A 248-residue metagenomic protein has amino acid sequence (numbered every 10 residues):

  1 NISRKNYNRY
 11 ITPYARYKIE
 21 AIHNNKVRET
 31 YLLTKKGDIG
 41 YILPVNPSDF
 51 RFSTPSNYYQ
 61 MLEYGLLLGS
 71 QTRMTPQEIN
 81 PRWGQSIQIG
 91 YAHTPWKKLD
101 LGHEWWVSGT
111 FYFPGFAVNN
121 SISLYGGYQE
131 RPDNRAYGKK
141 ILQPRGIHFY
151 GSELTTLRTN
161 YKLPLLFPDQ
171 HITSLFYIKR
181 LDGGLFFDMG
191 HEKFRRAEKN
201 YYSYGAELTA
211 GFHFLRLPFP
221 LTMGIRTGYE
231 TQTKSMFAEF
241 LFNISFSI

Functional and structural regions predicted by a protein language model:
N1, K36-I39, L43-L181, K193: C-terminal outer-membrane beta-barrel translocator/porin domains of Gram-negative envelope proteins and their
N1-L33, G37: Outer-membrane beta-barrel channel domains
N6-N8, E20-N24, Q71, P114-V118 (+4 more regions): Outer-membrane beta-barrel channels and translocator barrels
Y17-A21, L68-T72, H93, F111-F113 (+4 more regions): Residue-level signature of outer-membrane beta-barrel architecture
E63-L66, L157-Y161, A206-L208, M236-I248: Outer-membrane beta-barrel "beta-signal"
I79-R82, L99-H103, A197-Y201, F219-P220 (+1 more regions): Short glycine/proline-enriched turns and hinge-like loops at secondary-structure junctions
N119, N160-Y161, I178-H213, M223: Outer-membrane beta-barrel transmembrane domain signature
I122-Y128, P132-A136, H213-I248: Predominantly the C-terminal beta-signal and adjacent terminal strand-loop region of outer-membrane beta-barrel
